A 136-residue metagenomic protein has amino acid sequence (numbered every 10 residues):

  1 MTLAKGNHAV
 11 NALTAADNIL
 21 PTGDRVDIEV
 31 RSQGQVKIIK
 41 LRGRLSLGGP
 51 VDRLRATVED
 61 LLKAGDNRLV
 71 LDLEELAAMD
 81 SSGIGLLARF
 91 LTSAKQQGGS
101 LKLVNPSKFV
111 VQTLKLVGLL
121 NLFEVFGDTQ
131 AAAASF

Functional and structural regions predicted by a protein language model:
M1-L3, E29-G34, D60-A64, G83-G85: A broad, low-specificity signal for short, low-complexity segments enriched in glycine/proline and polar/charged
M1-S32: Non-catalytic signal-transmission and effector/linker regions of two-component phosphorelay proteins
K5-N7, N18-I19, I39, G49 (+2 more regions): Compositionally biased non-globular segments, especially hydrophobic aliphatic-rich helices of signal peptides
T22-A56: STAS-typified acidic loop motif
R44-F123: Amphipathic alpha-helical interaction surfaces in cytosolic regulatory modules
K108, Q130-A131: Acidic phosphotransfer microenvironment of two-component signaling modules
E124-D128: Short acidic-hydrophobic, aromatic-tinged amphipathic segments that line or gate anion-handling sites
A133-F136: Short hydrophobic/aromatic patches at helix-to-coil boundaries
